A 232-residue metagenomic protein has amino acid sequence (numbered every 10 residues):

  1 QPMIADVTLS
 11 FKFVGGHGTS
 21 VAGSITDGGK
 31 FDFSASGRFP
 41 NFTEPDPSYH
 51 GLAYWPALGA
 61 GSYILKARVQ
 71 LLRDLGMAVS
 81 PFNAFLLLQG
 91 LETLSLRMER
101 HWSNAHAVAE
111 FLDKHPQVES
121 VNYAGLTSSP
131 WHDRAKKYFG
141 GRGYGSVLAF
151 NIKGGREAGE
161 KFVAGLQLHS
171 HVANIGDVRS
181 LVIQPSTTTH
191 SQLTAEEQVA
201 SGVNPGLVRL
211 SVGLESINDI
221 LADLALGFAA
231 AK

Functional and structural regions predicted by a protein language model:
Q1, P116, P205: Structured loop/turn residues at beta-strand edges in well-structured enzyme cores
Q1-H17: Conserved PLP phosphate-binding loop immediately N-terminal to the Schiff-base lysine helix in PLP-dependent enzymes
Q1-P2, S20-A22, L224-A225: Short, glycine/charged-enriched secondary-structure capping and boundary segments
T8, H17-G18, H115, Q184 (+1 more regions): Histidine-centered active-site/metal-ligand motif
V14-V147, N151-R179: Active-site C-terminal subdomain of aminotransferase-like
R97, A164-G165, S180-K232: PLP-dependent enzyme catalytic core of the Aspartate aminotransferase-like
